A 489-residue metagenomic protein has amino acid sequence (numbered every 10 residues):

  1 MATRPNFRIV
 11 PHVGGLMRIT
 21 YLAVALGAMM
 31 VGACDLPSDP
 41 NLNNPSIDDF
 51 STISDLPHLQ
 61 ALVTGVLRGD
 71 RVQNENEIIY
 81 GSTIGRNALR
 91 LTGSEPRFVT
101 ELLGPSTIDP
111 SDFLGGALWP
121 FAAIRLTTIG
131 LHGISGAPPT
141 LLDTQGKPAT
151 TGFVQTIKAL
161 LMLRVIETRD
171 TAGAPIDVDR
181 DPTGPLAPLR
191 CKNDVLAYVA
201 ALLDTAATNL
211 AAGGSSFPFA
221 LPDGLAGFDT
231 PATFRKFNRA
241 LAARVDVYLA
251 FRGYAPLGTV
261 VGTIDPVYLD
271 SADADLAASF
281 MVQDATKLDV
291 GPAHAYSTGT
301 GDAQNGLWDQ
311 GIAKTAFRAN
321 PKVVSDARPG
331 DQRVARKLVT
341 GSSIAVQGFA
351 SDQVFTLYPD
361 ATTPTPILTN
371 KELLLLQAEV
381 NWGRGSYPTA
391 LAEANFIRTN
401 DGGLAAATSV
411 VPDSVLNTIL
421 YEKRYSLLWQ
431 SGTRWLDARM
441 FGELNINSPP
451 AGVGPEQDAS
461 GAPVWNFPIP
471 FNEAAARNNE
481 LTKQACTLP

Functional and structural regions predicted by a protein language model:
A2-G32: Sec-dependent bacterial lipoprotein signal peptides
C34-G85, I264, A405, I446-P489: Membrane-proximal, proline-rich intrinsically disordered regions
Q60, V66, R97-R169, L186-N193 (+3 more regions): Conserved, well-structured interaction surfaces
D143-K147, T168-A201, A211-G213, P218-G227 (+2 more regions): Short coil/linker segments at helix-helix boundaries
A250, P256-L374, G403-A405, P412-T418 (+4 more regions): Hydrophobic-face positions in mid-chain alpha helices that act as interaction patches
